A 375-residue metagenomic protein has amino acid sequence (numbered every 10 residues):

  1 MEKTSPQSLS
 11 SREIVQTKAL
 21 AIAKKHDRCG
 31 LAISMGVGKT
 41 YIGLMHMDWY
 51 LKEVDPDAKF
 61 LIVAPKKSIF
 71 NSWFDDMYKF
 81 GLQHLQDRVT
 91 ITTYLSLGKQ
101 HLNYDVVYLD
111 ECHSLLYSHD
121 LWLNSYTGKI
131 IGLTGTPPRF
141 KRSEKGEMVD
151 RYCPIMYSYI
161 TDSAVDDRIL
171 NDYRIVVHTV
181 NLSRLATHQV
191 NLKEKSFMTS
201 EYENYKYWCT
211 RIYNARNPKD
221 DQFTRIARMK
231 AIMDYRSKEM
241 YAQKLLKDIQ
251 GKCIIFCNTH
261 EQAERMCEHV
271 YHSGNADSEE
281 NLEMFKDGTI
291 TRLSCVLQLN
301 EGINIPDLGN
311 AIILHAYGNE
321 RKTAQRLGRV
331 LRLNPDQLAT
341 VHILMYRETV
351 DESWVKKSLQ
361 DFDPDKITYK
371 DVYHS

Functional and structural regions predicted by a protein language model:
Q7-D27: N-terminal pre-P-loop "Q-motif" helix
I14, D27-G30, S34, M156-C253 (+1 more regions): Interdomain linker/hinge connecting the two RecA-like lobes of the SF2 helicase core
H26-H46: Walker A/P-loop
V63-N103: Inter-Walker segment of RecA-like/P-loop motor cores
N71-D75, I254-F256, E261-E301: Conserved helicase ATPase core of P-loop NTP-dependent helicases/translocases
Y104-Y108, R292-C295, N300-Y317, K322-Q325 (+1 more regions): A short beta-strand element within the Helicase C-terminal
S114-I175: Post-DEXD/H (motif II) to motif III coupling segment of the RecA-like Helicase ATP-binding lobe
R329-S358: Conserved segment of the helicase C-terminal RecA-like domain
